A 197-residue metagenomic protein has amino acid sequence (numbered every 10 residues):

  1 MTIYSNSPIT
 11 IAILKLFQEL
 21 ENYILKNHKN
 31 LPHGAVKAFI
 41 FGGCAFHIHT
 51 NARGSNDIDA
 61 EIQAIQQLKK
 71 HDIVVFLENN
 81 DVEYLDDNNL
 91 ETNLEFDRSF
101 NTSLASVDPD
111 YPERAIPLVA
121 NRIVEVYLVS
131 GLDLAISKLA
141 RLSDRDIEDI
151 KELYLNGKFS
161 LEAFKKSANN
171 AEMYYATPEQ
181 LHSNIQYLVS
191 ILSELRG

Functional and structural regions predicted by a protein language model:
M1-I40, C44-G197: Compositionally biased terminal segments of proteins
